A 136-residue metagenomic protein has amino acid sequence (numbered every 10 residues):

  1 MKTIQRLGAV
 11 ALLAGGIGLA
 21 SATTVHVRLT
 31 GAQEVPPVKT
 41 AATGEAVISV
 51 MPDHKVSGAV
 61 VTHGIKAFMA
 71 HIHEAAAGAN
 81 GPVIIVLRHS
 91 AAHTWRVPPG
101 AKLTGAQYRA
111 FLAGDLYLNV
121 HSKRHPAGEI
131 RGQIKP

Functional and structural regions predicted by a protein language model:
M1-A11: Bacterial N-terminal signal peptides that target proteins for export
K2, A20-A70, E74-P136: Metal-centered catalytic cores of metalloenzymes
A9-L13, K135-P136: A generic hydrophobic-segment detector
A11-S21: Hydrophobic h-region of N-terminal signal peptides that target proteins for export in Gram-negative bacteria
